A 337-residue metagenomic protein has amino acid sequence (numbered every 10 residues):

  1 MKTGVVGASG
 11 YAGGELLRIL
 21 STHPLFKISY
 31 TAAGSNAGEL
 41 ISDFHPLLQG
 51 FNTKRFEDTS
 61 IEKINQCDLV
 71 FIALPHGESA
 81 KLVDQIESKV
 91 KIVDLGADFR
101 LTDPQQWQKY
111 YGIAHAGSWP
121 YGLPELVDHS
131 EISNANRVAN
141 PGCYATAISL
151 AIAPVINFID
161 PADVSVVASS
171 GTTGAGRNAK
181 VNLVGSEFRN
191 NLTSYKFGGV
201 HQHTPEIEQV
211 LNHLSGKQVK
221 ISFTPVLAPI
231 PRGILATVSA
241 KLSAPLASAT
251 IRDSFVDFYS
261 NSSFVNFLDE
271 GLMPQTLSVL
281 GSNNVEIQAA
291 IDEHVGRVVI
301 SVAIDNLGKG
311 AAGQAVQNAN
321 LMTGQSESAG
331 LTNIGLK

Functional and structural regions predicted by a protein language model:
M1-F197, A290-E293, K337: N-terminal Rossmann-like NAD(P) cofactor-binding subdomain of oxidoreductases, focused on the glycine-rich
K2-V5, A139, T237-S239, I300-A303: Short glycine-rich or small-residue beta-strand-to-loop segments that form or flank ligand, phosphate, metal/Fe-S
Y11, S118, C143-L150, G198-E206 (+4 more regions): Conserved active-site and cofactor/substrate-binding residues in soluble primary-metabolism enzymes
L17, S149-I156, T204-E208, R252 (+3 more regions): Predominant activation on well-ordered alpha-helical scaffold segments within soluble catalytic domains
L25-I64, D163, T172-I300: C-terminal substrate-binding/catalytic lobe of Rossmann-fold NAD(P)-dependent oxidoreductases
Y144, S243, L307: Glycine-/small-residue-rich active-site loops that bind phosphorylated ligands and cofactors
N284-I287, I291-K337: NAD(P)-dependent Rossmann-like dehydrogenase/reductase catalytic/cofactor-binding core
